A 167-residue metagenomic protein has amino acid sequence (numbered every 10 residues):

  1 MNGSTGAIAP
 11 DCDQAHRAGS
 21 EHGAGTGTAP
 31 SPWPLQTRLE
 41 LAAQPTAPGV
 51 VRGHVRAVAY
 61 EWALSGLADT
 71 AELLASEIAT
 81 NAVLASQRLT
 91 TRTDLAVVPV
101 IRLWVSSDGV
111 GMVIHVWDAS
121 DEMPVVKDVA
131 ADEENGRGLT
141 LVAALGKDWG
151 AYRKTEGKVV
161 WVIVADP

Functional and structural regions predicted by a protein language model:
M1-R38, V83-P167: Conserved beta-strand-loop-beta-strand hairpin that lines the nucleotide-binding pocket of ATP/GTP-utilizing enzymes
R38-G49: STAS-typified acidic loop motif
R52-S76: Conserved short strand/loop->alpha-helix "switch" segment adjacent to the catalytic nucleotide/phosphoryl-transfer site
T70-R88: Histidine-centered phosphotransfer motif of kinases
